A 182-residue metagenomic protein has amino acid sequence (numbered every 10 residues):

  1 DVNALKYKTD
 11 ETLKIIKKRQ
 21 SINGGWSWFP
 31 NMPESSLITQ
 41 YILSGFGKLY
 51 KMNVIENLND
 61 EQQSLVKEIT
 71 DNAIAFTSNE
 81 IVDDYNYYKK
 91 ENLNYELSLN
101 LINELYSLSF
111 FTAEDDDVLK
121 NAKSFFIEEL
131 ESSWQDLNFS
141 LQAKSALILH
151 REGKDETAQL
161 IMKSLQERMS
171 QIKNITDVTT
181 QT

Functional and structural regions predicted by a protein language model:
D1-T182: Large, well-folded core regions of big proteins
